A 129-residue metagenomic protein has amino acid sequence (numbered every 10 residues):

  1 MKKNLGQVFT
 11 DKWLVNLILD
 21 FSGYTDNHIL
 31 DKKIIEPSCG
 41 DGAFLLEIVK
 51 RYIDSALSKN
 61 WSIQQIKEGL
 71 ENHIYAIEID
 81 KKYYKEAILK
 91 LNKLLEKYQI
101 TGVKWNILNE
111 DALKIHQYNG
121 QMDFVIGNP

Functional and structural regions predicted by a protein language model:
M1-P129: SAM-dependent methyltransferase catalytic region
